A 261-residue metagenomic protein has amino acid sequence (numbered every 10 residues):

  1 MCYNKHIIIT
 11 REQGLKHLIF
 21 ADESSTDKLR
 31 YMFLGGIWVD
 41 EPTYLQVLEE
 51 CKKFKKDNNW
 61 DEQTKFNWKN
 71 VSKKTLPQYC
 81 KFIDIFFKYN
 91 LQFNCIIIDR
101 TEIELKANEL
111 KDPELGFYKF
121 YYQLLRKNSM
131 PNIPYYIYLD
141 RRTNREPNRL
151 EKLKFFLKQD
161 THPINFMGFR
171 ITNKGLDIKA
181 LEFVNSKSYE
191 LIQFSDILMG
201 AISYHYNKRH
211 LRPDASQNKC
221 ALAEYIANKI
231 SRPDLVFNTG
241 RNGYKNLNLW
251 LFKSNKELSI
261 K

Functional and structural regions predicted by a protein language model:
M1-K261: Phosphate-ester processing/binding pockets and catalytic centers
